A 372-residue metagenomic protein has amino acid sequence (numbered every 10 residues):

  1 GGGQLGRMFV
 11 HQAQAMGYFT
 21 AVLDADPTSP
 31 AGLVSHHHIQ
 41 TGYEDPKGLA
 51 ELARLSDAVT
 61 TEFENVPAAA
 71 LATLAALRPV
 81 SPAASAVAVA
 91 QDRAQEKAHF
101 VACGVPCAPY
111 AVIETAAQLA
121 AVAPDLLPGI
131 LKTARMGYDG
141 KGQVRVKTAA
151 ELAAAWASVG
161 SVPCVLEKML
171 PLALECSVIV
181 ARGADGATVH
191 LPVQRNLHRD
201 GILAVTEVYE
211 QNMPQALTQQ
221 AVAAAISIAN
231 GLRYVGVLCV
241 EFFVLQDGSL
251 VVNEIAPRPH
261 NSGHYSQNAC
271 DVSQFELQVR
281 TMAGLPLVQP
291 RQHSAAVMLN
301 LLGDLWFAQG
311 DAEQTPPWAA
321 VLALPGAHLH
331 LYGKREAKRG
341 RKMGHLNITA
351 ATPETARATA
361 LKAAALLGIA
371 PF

Functional and structural regions predicted by a protein language model:
G1-Q91, Q95-A98, A102, A117 (+1 more regions): ATP-binding N-terminal substructure of ATP-dependent carboxylate-amine bond-forming enzymes
A31-G32, A134-M136, A337-R341: Short, flexible turn/loop "capping" segments at secondary-structure junctions
L77, A83-Q143, A149: A conserved helix-loop-beta module that forms one wall/lid of the active-site cleft in ATP-utilizing catalytic domains
P109, P128-L131, V162-E167, L238-C239 (+2 more regions): A short linear hydrophobic-aromatic micro-motif
G142, V146-D247: Internal nucleotide-binding/catalytic subdomain
Q219-V240, Q246, A256-A308: Active-site "cap" helix and flanking loop/linker of ATP-utilizing ligase/carboxylase catalytic domains
R280-F372: Peripheral (often C-terminal) accessory segments that flank ATP-dependent C-N-forming ligase machineries
